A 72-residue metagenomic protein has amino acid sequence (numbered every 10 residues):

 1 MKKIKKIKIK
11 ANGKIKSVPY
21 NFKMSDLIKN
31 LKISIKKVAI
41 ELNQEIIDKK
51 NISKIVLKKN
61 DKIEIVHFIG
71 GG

Functional and structural regions predicted by a protein language model:
M1-G71: Ubiquitin-like/PB1-type beta-grasp interaction modules and other compact soluble beta-rich domains
